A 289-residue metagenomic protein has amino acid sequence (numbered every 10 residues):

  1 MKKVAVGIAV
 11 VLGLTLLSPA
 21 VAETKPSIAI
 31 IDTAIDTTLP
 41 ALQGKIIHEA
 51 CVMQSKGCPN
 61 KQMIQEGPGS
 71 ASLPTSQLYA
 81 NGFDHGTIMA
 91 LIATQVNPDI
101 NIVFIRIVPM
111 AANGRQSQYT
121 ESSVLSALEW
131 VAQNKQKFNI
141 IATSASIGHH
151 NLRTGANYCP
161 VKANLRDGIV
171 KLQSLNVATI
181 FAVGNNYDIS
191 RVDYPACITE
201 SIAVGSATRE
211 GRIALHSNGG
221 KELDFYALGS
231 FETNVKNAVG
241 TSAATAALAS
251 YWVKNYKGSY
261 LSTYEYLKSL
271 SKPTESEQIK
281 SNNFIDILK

Functional and structural regions predicted by a protein language model:
A5, P19, F138-S146, L215 (+1 more regions): C-terminal subdomain of the subtilisin-like protease fold in secreted/lumenal serine endopeptidases
G7-T15: Bacterial N-terminal signal peptides
L16-E23: Bacterial Sec-dependent signal peptides at the C-terminal "C-region" and cleavage site
E23-N101, P109-A111, Y119, S126 (+3 more regions): Active-site core segment of subtilase-fold serine proteases
T24-P26, D32, D193-G258: Extracellular S/T/G-rich loop segment that most often corresponds to the catalytic His/Ser-adjacent loop
S27-I31, N101-R106, N139-S146, A178-A182 (+2 more regions): Structural recognition of the beta-strand scaffold that forms the well-ordered cores of secreted hydrolase catalytic
P98, Q136, L175, T199 (+1 more regions): Proline-centered flexible-loop/turn and helix-kink motifs
V108-I198, E210, V235-A246, P273-I287: Substrate-binding/access-modulating region of protease and related hydrolase catalytic domains
